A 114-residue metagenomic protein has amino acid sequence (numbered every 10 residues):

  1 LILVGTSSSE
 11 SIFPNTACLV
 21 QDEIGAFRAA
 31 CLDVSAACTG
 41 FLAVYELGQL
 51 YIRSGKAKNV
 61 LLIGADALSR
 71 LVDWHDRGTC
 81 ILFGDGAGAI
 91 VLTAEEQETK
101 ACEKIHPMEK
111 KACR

Functional and structural regions predicted by a protein language model:
L1-G5: Short glycine-rich phosphate-binding loop at a beta-alpha junction
T6-V60: Conserved catalytic cysteine-centered active-site region of acyl-thioester-dependent Claisen-condensing enzymes
S8, D66, E96: Flexible, active-site-proximal loop/turn residues at the rims of small-molecule/cofactor binding pockets and catalytic
S11, S69, E98: Flexible, glycine-rich phosphate/dinucleotide-binding loops and adjacent beta-alpha linkers at cofactor/substrate
C38, A67, M108-E109: Residue-level detector of flexible, active-site-proximal loop/helix-junction positions within diverse enzyme catalytic
Y51-A87: Flexible, glycine-rich active-site loops centered on histidine and acidic residues that chelate a metal or position
D76-R114: Condensing-enzyme catalytic core mediating Claisen C-C bond formation in acyl metabolism
